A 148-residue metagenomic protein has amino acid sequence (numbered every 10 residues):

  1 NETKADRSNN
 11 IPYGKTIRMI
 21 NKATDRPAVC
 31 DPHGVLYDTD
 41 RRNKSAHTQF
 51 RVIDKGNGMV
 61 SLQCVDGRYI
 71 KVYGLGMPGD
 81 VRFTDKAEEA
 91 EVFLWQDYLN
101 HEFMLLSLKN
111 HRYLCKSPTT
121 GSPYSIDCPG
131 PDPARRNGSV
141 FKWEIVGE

Functional and structural regions predicted by a protein language model:
N1-E148: Lectin-like carbohydrate-binding module/patch detector with strong preference for beta-trefoil
